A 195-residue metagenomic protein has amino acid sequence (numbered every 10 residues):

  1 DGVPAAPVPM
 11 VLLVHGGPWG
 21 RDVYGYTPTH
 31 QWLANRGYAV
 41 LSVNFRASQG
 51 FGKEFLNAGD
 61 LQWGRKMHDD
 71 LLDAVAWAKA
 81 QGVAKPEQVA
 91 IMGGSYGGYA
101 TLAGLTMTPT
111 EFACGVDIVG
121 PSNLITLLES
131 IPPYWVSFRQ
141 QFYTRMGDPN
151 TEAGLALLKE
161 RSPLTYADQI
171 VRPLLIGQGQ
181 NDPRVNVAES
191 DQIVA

Functional and structural regions predicted by a protein language model:
D1-P4, P28, N35, A80 (+1 more regions): Non-catalytic accessory segments flanking enzyme active sites
A5-G17: Short beta-strand element of the alpha/beta-hydrolase
V8, Y38, E111-A113: Short beta-strand segments enriched for Tyr within beta-sheet-rich domains, predominantly fibronectin type III
L13, G25-P28, M107, Q192: Alpha-helical transmission elements in cytosolic ATPase-linked domains
L13-G16, W32, S42, I176: Structural cue for short, hydrophobic secondary-structure segments
W19-G25, G50: Glycine/threonine-rich flexible loop motifs
Y24-N44: Short amphipathic alpha-helix adjacent to the substrate-entry channel of hydrolases
S42-A195: Active-site-proximal cap/loop segments of hydrolase catalytic domains
